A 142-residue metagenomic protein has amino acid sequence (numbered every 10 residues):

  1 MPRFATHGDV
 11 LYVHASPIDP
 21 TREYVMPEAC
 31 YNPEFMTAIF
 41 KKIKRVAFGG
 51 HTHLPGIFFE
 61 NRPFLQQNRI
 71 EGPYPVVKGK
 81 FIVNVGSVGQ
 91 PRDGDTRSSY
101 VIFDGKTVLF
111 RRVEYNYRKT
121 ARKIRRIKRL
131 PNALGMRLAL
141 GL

Functional and structural regions predicted by a protein language model:
M1-F48, T52-Q66: Conserved catalytic scaffold of divalent metal-dependent phosphoesterases
R62-L142: Acidic, His/Gly-rich catalytic cores of divalent-metal-dependent hydrolytic chemistry
